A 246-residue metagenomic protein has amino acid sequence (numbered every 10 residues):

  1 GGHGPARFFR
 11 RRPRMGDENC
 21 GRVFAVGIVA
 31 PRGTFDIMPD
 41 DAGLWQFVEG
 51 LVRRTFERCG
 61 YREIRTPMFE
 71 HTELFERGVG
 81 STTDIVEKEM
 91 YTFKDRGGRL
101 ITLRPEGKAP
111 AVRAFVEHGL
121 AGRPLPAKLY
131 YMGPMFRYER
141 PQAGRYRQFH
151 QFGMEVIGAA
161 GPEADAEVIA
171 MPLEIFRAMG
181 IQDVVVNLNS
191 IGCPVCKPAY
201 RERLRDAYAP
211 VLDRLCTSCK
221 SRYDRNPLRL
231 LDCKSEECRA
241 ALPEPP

Functional and structural regions predicted by a protein language model:
F8-F9, F24: Aromatic (phenylalanine/tyrosine) cluster motif
G16-P246: TRNA-recognition modules of translation machinery and tRNA-sensing kinases, especially anticodon-binding
